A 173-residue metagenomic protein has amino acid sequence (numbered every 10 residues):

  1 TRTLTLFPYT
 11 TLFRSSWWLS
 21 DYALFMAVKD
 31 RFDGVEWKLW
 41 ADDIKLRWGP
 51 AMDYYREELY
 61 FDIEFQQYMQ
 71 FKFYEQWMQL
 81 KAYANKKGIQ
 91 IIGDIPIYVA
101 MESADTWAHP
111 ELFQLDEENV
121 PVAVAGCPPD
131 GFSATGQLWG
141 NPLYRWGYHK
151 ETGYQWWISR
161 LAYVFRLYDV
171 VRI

Functional and structural regions predicted by a protein language model:
T1-T11: Single conserved hydrophobic/aromatic residue that forms the stacking wall/gate of nucleotide- or nucleobase-binding
L6, E36, N85-I91, V164 (+1 more regions): A structural signal for the main folded, soluble domain(s) of proteins
R14-W18, K29-F32, Q76, L80-Y83 (+1 more regions): An active-site-proximal structural segment forming one wall of the substrate-binding cleft that immediately precedes
L24, Q90-G93, V170-R172: A structural signal for short, well-ordered beta-strand segments and their strand-loop junctions that often border
L24-Q67, W107-Y148: Aromatic- and acidic-residue-enriched carbohydrate-binding clefts of CAZyme catalytic domains
D42-K45, N85-K87, G126-P128, S133 (+3 more regions): Acidic, mature catalytic/reactive cores of soluble proteins
Q66, Q70-V99: Conserved, well-ordered alpha-helix/loop/beta-strand core segments that scaffold catalytic motifs
I95-F113, F165: Aromatic-lined carbohydrate-binding surfaces of glycoside hydrolases
